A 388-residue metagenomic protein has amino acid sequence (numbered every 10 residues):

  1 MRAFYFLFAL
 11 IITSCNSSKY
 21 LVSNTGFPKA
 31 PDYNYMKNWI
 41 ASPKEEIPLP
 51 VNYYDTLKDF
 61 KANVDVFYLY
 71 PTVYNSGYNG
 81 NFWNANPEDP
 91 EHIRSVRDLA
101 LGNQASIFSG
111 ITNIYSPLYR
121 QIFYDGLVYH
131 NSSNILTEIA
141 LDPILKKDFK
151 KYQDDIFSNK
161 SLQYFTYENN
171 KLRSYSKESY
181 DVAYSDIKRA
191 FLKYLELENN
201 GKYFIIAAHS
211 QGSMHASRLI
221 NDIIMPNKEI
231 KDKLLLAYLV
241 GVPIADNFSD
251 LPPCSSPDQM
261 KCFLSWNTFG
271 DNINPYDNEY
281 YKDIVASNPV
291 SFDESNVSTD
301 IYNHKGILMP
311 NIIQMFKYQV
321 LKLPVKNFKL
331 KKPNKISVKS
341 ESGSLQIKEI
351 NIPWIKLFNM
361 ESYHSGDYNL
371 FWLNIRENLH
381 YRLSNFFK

Functional and structural regions predicted by a protein language model:
A3-I12: Sec-dependent N-terminal signal peptides
C15-R94: N-terminal low-complexity, Ser/Thr- and acidic-residue-enriched intrinsically disordered segments
N16-S18, A183, R189-N200, N221-K356 (+3 more regions): Surface cap/lid and interfacial helix-loop subdomains adjacent to catalytic sites that gate substrate access
A62-V64, G110-I114, N200-Y203, K231-L235: Loop/turn elements at helix/coil->beta-strand transitions in domains of secreted/extracellular proteins
D65-L69, Y115-L118, I205-I206, L236-L239 (+1 more regions): Structural recognition of the beta-strand scaffold that forms the well-ordered cores of secreted hydrolase catalytic
L69-K202, K348-L373, E377-K388: Active-site catalytic motif of lipid deacylating hydrolases and related acyltransferases
G77-Y78, G126, H215-S217, D246-S249 (+1 more regions): Extracytoplasmic/secreted cell-surface and envelope-processing proteins
A208-G212, A216: Gly/Ala-rich beta-loop-alpha elbow adjacent to hydrolase catalytic centers
